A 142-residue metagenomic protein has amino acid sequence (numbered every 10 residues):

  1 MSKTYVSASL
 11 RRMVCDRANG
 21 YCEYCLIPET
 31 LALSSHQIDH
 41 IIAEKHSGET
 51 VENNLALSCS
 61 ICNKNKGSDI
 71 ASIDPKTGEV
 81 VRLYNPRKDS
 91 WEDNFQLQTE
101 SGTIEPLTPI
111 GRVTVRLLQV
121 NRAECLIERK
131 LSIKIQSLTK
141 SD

Functional and structural regions predicted by a protein language model:
M1-S9, M13, P28-L31, K64-D142: Extended charged
S9-R17, G48-N53: Short, flexible, mixed-charge glycine/proline-rich loop motifs that serve as phosphate/nucleic-acid-contacting
A18, I27: A glycine-rich, hydrophobic loop/mini-helix early in the fold
C22, H46-K66: Short beta-strand-alpha-helix junction that forms the catalytic/metal-binding core of metal-dependent nuclease domains
A32-S35, E49: Non-catalytic, surface-exposed connector residues within folded enzymatic/regulatory domains
S35-A43, C59: Histidine-centered catalytic micro-motifs used for acid/base chemistry in nuclease and nucleotide-processing active
I41, H46, P75-T77: Short edge-strand/loop segments of extracellular domains
